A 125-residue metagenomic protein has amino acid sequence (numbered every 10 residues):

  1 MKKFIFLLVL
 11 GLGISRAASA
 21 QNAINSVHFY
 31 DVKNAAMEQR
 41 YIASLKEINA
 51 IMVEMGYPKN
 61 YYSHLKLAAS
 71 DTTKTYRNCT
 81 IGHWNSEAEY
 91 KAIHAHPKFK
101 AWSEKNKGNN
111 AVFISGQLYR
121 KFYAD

Functional and structural regions predicted by a protein language model:
F4-I14: Sec-dependent N-terminal signal peptides
L7-V9, N78, E104, V112: Compositionally biased, low-complexity repeat tracts
S19-K100, F113-D125: Short S/T/G/P-rich N-terminal loop/turn motif that feeds into the first structured element of a domain
K100-G108: Outer-membrane beta-barrel domain signature
